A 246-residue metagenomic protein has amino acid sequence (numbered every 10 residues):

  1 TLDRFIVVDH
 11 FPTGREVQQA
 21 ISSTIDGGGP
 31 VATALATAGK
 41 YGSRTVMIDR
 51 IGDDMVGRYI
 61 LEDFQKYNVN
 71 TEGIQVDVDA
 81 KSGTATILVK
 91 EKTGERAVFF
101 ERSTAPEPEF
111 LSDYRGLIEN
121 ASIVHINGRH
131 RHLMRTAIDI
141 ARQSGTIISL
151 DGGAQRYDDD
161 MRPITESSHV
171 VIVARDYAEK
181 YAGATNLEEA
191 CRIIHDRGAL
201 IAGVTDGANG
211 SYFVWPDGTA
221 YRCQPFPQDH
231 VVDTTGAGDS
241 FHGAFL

Functional and structural regions predicted by a protein language model:
T1-I48, M55-E62, K66: Glycine-rich phosphate/adenosyl-contacting loop at the front of the ribokinase-like
Q19, L187-L246: Conserved phosphate-binding/catalytic region of the ribokinase-like
R50, V76, I87-G128: Conserved phosphate-binding/catalytic loop of the ribokinase/pfkB sugar-kinase fold
D63-D79: A glycine-rich helix N-cap at a beta->alpha junction
T84-L88, A97, G210-V214: Short beta-strand scaffold segments in enzyme catalytic cores
I123-R192, G210-S211: Conserved beta-alpha-beta core of the PfkB/ribokinase-like small-molecule kinase fold
